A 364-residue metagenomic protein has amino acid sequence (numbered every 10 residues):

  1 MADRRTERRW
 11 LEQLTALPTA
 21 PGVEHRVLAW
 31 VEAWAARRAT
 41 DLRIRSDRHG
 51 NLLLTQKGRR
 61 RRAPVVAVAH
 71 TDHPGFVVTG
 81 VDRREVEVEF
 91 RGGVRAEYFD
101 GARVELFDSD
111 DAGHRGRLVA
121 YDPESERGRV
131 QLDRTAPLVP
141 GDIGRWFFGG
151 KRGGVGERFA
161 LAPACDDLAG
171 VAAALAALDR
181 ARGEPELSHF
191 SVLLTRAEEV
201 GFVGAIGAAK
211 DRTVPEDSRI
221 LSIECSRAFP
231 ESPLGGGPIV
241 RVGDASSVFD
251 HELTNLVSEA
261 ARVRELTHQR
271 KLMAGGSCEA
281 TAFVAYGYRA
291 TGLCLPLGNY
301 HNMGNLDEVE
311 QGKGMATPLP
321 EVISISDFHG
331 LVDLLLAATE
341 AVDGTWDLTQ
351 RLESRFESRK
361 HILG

Functional and structural regions predicted by a protein language model:
M1-G364: N-terminal hydrophobic/helix-forming segments and targeting peptides
